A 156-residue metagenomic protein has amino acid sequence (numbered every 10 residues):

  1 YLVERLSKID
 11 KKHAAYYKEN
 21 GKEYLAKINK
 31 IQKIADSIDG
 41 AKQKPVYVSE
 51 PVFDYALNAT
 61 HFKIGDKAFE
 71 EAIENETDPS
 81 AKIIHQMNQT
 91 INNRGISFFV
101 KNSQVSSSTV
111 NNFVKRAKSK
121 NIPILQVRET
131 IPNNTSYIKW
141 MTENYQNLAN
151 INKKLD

Functional and structural regions predicted by a protein language model:
Y1-D156: Extracytoplasmic metal-acquisition and chelation regions
